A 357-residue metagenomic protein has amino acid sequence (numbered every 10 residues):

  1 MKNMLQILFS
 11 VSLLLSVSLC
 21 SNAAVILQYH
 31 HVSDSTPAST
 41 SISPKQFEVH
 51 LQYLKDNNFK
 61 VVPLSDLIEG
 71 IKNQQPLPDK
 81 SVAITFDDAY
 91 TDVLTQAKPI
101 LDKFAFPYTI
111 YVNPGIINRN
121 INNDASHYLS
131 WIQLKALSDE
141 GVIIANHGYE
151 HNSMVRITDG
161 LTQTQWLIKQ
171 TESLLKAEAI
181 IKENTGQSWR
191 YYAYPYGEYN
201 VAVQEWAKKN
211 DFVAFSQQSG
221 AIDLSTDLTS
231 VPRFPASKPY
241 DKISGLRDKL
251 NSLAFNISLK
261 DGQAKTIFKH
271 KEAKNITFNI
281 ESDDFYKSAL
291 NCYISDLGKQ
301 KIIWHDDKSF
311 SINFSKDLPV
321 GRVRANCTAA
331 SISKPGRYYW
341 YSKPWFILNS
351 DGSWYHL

Functional and structural regions predicted by a protein language model:
M1-I7: Positively charged n-region of N-terminal signal peptides that target proteins for export
I7-S18: Bacterial N-terminal signal peptides
S21-V82, N251-A264, I312, K334-L357: N-terminal pre-catalytic segment of deacetylase/amide-hydrolase enzymes
L27-S39, N57, K72, P78-V82 (+2 more regions): Metal-dependent polysaccharide deacetylase catalytic core of the NodB/CE4 family, i.e., the active-site-bearing domain
K176, I181-T185, W206-S219: Catalytic-core region of carbohydrate-active enzymes that cleave or remodel glycosidic bonds
A236-E272: Short, compositionally biased P/S/T/A/G/V-rich stretches that sit at domain boundaries
I257-L357: Beta-strand-enriched, solvent-exposed domains that form extended recognition/catalytic surfaces
